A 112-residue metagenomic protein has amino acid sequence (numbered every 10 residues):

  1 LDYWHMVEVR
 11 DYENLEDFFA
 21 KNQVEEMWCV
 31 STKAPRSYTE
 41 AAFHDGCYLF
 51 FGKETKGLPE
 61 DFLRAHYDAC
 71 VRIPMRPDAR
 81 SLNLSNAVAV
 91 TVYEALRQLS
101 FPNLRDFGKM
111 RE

Functional and structural regions predicted by a protein language model:
L1-E112: Post-transcriptional modification and biogenesis factors for structured RNAs of the translation apparatus
